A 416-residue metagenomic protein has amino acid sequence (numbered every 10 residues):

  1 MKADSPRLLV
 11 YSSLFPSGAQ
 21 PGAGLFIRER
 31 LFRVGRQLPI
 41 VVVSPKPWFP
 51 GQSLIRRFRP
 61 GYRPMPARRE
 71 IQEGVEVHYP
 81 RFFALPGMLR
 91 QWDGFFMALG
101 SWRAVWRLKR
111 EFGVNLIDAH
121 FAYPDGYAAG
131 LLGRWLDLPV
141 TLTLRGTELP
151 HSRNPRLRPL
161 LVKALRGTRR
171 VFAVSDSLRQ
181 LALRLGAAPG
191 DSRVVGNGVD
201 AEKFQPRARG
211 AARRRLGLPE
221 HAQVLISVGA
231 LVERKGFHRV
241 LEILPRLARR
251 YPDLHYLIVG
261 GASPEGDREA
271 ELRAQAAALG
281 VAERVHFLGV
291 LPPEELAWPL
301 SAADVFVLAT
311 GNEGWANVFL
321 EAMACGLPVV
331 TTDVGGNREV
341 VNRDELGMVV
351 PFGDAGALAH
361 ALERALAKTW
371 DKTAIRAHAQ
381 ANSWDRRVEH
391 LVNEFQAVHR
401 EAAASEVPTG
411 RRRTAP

Functional and structural regions predicted by a protein language model:
M1-M65, R69-E73, W384, R411-P416: N-terminal subdomain of nucleotide-sugar transferases
L9, P219-K235, L241-L244, L257: Conserved donor-binding/catalytic core segment of Leloir-type glycosyltransferases
M65-P66, Q205-L218, L272: A short helix/loop element that forms part of the nucleotide-sugar donor recognition site in Leloir-type
V199, V228, H255-R273, G289: Glycosyltransferase donor-sugar binding loop
V290-L291, W298-A303: Short alpha-helical donor nucleotide-sugar binding micro-motif in glycosyltransferases
G311: Aromatic "clamp/platform" in nucleotide-sugar-dependent glycosyltransferases that forms part of the donor/acceptor
F319, P328-T331: Short hydrophobic beta-strand element within catalytic cores of glycosyltransferases and related nucleotide-activated
R343-D344, M348-A355, E363-T369: Conserved acidic donor-binding segment of nucleotide-sugar-dependent glycosyltransferases
